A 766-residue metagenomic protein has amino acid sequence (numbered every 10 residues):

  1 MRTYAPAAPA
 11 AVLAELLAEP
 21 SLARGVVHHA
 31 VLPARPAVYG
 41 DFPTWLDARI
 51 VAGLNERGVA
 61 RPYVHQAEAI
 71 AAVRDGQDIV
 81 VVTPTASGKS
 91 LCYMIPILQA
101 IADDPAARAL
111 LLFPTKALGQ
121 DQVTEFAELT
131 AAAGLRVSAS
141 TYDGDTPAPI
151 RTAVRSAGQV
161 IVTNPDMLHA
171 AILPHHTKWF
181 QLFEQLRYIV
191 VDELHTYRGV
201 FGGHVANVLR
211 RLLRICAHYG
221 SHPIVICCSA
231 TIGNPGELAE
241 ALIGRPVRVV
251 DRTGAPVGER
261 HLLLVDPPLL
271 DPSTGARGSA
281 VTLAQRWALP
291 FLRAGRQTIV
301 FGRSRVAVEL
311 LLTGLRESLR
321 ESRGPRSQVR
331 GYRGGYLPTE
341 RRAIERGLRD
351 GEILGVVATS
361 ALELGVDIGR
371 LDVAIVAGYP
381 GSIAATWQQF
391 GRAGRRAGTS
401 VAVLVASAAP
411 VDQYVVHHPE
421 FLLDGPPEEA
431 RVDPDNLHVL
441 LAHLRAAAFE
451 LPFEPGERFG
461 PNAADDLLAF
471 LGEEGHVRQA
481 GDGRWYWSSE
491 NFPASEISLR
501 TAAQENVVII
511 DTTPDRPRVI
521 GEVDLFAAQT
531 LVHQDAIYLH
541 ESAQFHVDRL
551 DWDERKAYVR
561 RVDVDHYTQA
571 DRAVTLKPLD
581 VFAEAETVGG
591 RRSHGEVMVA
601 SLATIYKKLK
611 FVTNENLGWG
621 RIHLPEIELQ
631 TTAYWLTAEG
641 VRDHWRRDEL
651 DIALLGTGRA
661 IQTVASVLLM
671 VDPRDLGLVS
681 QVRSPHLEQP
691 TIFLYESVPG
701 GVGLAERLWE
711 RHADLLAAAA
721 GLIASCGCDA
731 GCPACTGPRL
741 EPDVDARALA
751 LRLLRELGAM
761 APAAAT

Functional and structural regions predicted by a protein language model:
M1-T3, E756-T766: Acidic, low-complexity intrinsically disordered tails
T3-H28, S304, E541-L550, E554-K556 (+1 more regions): Structured, non-catalytic alpha/beta "coupling" segments that mediate domain-domain communication and provide generic
Y4-A7, D41, I652, D745: Alpha-helix boundary/N-cap detector
A10, A14-S90, I95-P452, E457-A494 (+2 more regions): Helicase motor core with emphasis on the C-terminal RecA-like subdomain
D78-P84, A132, P738-A759: Compositionally biased, low-complexity linear motifs
S229, T736-R739: Cys/His-coordinated zinc-binding microdomains
T399-A402, A408-L423, L441-P455, A464 (+4 more regions): Extended Lys/Arg-rich polyanion-binding regions
C726-C735: Short cysteine clusters
